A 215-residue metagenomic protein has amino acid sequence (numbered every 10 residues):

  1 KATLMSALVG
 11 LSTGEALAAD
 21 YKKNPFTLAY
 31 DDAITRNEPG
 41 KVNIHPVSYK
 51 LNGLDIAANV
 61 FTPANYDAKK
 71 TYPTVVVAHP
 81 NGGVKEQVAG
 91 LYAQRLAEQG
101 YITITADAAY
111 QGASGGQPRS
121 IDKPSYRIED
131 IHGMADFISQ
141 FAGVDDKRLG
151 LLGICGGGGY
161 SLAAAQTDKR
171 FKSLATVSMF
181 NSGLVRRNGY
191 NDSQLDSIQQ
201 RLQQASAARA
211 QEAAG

Functional and structural regions predicted by a protein language model:
K23-K70: N-terminal cap/lid segment of alpha/beta-hydrolase-fold proteins
K69-P80: Short beta-strand element of the alpha/beta-hydrolase
G82-Q94, A108: The serine-hydrolase catalytic nucleophile loop
R95-G115: Conserved alpha/beta-hydrolase
I121-A142: Alpha/beta-hydrolase active-site loop
A142-C155: Alpha/beta-hydrolase fold nucleophile elbow
G153-A163: Glycine-rich nucleophile elbow surrounding the catalytic serine of serine-hydrolase chemistry
L162-G215: Alpha/beta-hydrolase-fold enzymes
